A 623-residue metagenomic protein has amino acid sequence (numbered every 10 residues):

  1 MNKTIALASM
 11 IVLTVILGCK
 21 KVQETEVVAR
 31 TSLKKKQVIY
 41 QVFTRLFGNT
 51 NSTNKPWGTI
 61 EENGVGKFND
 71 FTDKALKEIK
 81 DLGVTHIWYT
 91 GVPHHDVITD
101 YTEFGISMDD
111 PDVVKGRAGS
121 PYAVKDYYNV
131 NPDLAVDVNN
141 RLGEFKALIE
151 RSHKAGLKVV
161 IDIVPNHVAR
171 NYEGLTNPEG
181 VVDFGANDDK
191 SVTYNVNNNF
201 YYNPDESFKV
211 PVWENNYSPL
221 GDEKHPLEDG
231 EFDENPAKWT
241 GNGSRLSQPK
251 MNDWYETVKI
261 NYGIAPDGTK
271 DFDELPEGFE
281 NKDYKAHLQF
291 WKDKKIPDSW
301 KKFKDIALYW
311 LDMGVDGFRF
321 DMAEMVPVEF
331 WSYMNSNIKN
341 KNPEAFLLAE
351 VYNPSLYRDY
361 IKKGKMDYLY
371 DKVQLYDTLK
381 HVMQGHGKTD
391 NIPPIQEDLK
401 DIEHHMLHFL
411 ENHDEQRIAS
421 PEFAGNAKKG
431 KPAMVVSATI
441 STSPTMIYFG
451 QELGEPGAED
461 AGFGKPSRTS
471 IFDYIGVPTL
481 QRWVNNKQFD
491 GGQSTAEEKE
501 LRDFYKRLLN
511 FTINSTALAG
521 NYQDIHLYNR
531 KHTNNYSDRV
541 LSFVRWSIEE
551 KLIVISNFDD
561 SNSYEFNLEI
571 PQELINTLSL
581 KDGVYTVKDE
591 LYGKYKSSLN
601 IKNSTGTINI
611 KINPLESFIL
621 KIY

Functional and structural regions predicted by a protein language model:
V15-G18: C-terminal motif of bacterial Sec signal peptides marking the signal peptidase cleavage site
E24-K158, N166-V168, Y172-N177, V181-V196 (+8 more regions): N-terminal structural segment of carbohydrate-active enzymes
V38-Y40, I87-Y89, V159-I161, F318 (+3 more regions): Hydrophobic faces of well-ordered beta-strands that scaffold small-molecule active sites in alpha/beta enzyme cores
V65-I79, K295-L311, G430-M434: Short, acidic/polar
A169-G180, V328-N340, V351-V382, P456-P466: Substrate-binding cleft/loops of secretory-pathway carbohydrate-active enzymes
V258-Y357: Active-site neighborhood of glycoside hydrolase catalytic domains
E403, F409-N412, R417, P421-Y585: Loop/helix patches that line or flank the sugar-binding groove of alpha-linked glycan CAZymes
D560-Y623: C-terminal beta-sandwich/jelly-roll accessory domains of carbohydrate-active enzymes
